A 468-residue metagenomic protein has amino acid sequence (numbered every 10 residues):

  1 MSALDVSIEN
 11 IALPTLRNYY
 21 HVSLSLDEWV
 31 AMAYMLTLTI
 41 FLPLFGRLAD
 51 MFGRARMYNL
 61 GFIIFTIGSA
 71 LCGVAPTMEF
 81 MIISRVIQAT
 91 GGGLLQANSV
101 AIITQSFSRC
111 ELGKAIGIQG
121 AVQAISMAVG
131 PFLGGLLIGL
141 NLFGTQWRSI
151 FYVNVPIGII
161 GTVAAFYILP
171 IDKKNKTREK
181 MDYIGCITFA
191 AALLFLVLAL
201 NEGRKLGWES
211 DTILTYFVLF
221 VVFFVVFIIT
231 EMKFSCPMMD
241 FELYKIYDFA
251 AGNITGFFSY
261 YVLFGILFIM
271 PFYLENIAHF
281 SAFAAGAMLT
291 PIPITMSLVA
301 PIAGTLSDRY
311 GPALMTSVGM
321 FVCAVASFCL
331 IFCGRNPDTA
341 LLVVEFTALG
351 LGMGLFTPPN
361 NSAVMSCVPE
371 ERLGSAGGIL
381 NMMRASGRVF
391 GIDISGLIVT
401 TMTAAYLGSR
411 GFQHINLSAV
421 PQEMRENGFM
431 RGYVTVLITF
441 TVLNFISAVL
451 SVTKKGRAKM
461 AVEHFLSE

Functional and structural regions predicted by a protein language model:
M1-T37, D211-Y216, F223, I229-N361 (+2 more regions): Transmembrane core module of solute transporters
S2, A31-Y34, L38, F65 (+10 more regions): Structural signature of transmembrane alpha-helices in multi-pass secondary transporters
L16-R17, L48-A49, L136-F143, L200 (+4 more regions): Interfacial helix-cap and linker-helix signal at transmembrane-aqueous boundaries of multi-pass secondary transporters
F41-G46, D50-I63, L71, A75-E79 (+5 more regions): C-terminal module of multi-pass small-molecule transporters
A55-I184: Helix-loop-helix hairpins in multi-pass membrane proteins, especially solute transporters
I102, S106, L136, I168 (+6 more regions): A residue-level signal for alpha-helical anchor/packing sites in multi-pass solute transporters
G139-L140, G144-T255, V262, M288 (+1 more regions): Hydrophobic transmembrane-helix bundles of small-molecule transporters
G139-N154, E202-I213, S281, T401-T441: A membrane-interface helix-boundary motif in multi-pass transporters
